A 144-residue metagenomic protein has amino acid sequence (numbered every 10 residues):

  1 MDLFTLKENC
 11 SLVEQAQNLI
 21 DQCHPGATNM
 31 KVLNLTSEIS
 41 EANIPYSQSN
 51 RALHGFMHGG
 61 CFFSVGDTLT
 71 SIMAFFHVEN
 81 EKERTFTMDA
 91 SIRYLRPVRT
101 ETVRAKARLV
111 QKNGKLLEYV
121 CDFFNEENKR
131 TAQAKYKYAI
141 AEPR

Functional and structural regions predicted by a protein language model:
M1-R144: Terminal targeting signals and extreme-terminal segments of soluble enzymes
